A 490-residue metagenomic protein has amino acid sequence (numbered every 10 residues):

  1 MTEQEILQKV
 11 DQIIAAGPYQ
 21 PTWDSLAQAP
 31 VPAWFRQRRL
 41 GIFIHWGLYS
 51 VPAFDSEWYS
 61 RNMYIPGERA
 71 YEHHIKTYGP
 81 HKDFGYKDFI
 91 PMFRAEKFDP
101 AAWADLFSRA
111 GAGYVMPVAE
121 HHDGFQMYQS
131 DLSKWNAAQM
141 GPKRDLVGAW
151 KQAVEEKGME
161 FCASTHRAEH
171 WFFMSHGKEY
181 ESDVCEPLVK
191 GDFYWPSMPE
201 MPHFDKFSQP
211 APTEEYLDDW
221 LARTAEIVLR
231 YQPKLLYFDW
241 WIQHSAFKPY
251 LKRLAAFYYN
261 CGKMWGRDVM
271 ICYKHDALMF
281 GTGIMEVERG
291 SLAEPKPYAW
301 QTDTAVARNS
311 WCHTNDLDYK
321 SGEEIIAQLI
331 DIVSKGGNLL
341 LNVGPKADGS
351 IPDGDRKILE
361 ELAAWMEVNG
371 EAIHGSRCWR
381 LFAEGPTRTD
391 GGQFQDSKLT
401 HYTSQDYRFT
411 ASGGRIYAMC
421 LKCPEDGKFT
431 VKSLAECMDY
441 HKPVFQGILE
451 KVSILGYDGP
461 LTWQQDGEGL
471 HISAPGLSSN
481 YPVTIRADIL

Functional and structural regions predicted by a protein language model:
M1-L490: Mature catalytic domains of secreted/periplasmic carbohydrate-active enzymes
